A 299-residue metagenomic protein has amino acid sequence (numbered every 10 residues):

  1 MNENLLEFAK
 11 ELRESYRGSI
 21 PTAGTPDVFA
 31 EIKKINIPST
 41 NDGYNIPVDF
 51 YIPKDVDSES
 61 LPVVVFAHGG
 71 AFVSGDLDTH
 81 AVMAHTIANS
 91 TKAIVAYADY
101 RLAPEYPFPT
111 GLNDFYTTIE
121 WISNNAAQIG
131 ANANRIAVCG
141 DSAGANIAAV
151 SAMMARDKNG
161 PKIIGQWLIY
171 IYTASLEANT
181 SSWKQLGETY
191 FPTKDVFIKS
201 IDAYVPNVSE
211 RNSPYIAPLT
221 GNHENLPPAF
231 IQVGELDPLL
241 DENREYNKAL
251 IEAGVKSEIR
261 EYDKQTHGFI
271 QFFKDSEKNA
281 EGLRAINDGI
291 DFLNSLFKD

Functional and structural regions predicted by a protein language model:
M1-P53, A280, N287, D291 (+1 more regions): A glycine/proline-hinged amphipathic helix-loop "lid/cap" segment that gates access to hydrophobic ligand pockets
S60-G70: Short beta-strand element of the alpha/beta-hydrolase
D78-Y97: Short amphipathic alpha-helix adjacent to the substrate-entry channel of hydrolases
Y106-Q128, G289: Alpha/beta-hydrolase active-site loop
S123-A137, K158: Gly/Ser-rich "nucleophile elbow"/oxyanion-hole loop immediately N-terminal to the catalytic nucleophile in hydrolases
M153-V208, N225: Hydrolase active-site cap/lid region
I231-V233: Short beta-strand/loop motif that positions the catalytic acidic residue of the alpha/beta-hydrolase fold
E245, I251-D299: C-terminal catalytic histidine-bearing segment of alpha/beta-hydrolase fold enzymes
